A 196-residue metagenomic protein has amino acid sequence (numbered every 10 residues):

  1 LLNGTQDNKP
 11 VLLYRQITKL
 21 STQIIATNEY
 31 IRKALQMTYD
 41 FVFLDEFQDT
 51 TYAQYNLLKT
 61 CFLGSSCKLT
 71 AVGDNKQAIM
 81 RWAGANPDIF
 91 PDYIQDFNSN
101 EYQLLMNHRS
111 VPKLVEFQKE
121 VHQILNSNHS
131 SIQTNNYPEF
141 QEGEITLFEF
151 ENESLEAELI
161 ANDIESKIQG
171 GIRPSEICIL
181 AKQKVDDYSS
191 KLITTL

Functional and structural regions predicted by a protein language model:
L1-F43, Y52-L57: Accessory N-terminal region flanking or inserted into the helicase ATPase core in nucleic-acid motor proteins
L20, T27, N56-L57, I89 (+1 more regions): Well-ordered alpha-helical segments embedded in enzymatic catalytic cores
K33-L35, C61-S65, I94-D96, E139 (+1 more regions): Conserved catalytic network of the ASCE P-loop NTPase/AAA+ motor domain
E46: Walker B catalytic acidic pair
T51-K113: Conserved helicase motor core of SF1/SF2 NTP-dependent helicases
N98-N100, M106-T195: Helicase P-loop NTPase motor core
